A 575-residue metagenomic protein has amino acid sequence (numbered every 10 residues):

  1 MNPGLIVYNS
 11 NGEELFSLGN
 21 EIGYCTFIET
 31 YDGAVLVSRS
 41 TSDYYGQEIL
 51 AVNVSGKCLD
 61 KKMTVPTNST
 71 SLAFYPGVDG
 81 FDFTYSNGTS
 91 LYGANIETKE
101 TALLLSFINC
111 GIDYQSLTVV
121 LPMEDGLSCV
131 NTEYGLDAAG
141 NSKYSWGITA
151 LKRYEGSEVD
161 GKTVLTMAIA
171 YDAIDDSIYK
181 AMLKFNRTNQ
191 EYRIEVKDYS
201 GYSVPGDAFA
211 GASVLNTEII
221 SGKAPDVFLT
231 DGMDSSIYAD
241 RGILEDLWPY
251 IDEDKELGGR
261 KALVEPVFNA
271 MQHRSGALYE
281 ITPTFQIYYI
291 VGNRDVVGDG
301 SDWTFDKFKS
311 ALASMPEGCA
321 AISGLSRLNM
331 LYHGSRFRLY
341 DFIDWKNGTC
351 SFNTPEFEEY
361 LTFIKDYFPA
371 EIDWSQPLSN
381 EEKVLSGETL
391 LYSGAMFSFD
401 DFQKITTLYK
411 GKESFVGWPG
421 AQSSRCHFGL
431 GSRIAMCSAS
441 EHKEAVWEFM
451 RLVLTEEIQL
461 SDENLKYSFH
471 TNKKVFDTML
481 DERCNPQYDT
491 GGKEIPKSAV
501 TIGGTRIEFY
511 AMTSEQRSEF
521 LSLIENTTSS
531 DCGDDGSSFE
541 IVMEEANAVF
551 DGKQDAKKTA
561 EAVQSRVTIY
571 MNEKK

Functional and structural regions predicted by a protein language model:
M1-N2, Y31-D43, F74-G88, Y92 (+1 more regions): Short beta-strand elements that form the blades of beta-propeller/WD-repeat-like and other beta-sheet-rich scaffold
N20-Y31, T67-V78, I112-P122: Repeated scaffold domains used in trafficking and secretory/extracellular systems, primarily beta-propellers
V164, Y171-M233, G258, E382: Early extracytoplasmic/lumenal segment of secretory-pathway proteins
M233-Y289, D306-K307, E413-P419: Hinge/lid segment of periplasmic solute-binding proteins
K261-V264, R274-G292, G298-F363, L385 (+1 more regions): Extracytoplasmic ligand-binding site segments that recognize negatively charged/polar headgroups
K346-L378, Q403-T406, S414-W418: Glycine-centered hinge/linker elements that transmit conformational signals in sensory and ligand-binding systems
T406-D481: Extracytoplasmic/periplasmic substrate-recognition and gating elements
N464-E544, A548: Long, aromatic- and glycine/proline-rich binding clefts that accommodate carbohydrate-like moieties
